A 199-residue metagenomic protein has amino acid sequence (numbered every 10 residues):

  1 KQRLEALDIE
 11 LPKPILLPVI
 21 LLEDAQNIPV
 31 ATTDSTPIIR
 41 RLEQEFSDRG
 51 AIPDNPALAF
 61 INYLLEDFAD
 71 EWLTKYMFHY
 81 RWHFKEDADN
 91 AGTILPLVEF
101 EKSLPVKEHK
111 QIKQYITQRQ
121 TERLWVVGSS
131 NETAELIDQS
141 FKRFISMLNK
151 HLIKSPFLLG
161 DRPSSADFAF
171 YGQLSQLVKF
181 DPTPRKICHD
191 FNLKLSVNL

Functional and structural regions predicted by a protein language model:
K1-K107, L158: GST-like domain detector, emphasizing the conserved glutathione-binding G-site in the N-terminal thioredoxin-like
K75-L199: GST-like fold's C-terminal all-alpha helical module
